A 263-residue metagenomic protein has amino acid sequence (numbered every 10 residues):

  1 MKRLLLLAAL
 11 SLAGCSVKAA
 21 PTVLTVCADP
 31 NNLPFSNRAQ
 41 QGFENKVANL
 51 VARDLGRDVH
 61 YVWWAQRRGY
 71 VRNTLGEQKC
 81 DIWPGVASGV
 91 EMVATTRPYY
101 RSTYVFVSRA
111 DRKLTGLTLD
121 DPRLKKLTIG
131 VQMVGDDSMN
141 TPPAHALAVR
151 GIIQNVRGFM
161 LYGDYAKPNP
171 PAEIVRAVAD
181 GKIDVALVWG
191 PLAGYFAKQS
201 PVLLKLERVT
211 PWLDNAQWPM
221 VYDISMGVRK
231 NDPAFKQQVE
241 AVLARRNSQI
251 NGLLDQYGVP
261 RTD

Functional and structural regions predicted by a protein language model:
M1-L4: Positively charged n-region of N-terminal signal peptides that target proteins for export
A8-S16: Hydrophobic h-region of N-terminal signal peptides that target proteins for export in Gram-negative bacteria
A20-M92, Y165-P168, Q256-P260: Extracytoplasmic small-molecule ligand-binding "clamshell" domains of the periplasmic binding protein/Venus flytrap
D29-N32, R101-Y104, K113, K198-L243 (+1 more regions): Periplasmic-binding protein-like
P30-L33, R38-R53, F106-N169, P191-L192: Bilobed "Venus flytrap"/periplasmic-binding protein-like clamshell domains and structurally analogous long
N49, R53, H60-L124, M133-S138 (+2 more regions): Acidic, polar ligand-binding/catalytic clefts
R57-D58, L75-G85, L127-T128, E173-I174 (+3 more regions): Alpha-to-beta junction loops
D58, G135-Y162, Q237-D263: Ligand-binding clefts/hinges and TM-proximal coupling segments of bilobed small-molecule sensing domains
